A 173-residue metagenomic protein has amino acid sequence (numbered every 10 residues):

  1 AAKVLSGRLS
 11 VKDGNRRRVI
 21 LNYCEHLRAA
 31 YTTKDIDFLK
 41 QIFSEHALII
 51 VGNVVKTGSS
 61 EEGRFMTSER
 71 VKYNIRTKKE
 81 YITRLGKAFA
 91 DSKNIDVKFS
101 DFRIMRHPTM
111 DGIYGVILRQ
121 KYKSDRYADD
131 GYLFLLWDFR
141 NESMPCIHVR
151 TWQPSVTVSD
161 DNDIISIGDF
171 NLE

Functional and structural regions predicted by a protein language model:
A1-N15, H107-I117, K121-E173: Short beta-strand edge/turn micro-motifs at domain boundaries
A1-T33, D37, Q41: Short, low-complexity N-terminal intrinsically disordered segments enriched in polar/charged residues
V4-R8, L21, K56-E69: Acidic/histidine-rich, surface-exposed loop or edge segments in extracytoplasmic proteins
R28-T32, S44-L48, T83-N94: Sec-exported extracytoplasmic/periplasmic mature domains
K34-E62: Short, well-ordered alpha-helical segments enriched in acidic and aromatic residues
I36-D37, I95, E142-P145: Loop/turn elements at helix/coil->beta-strand transitions in domains of secreted/extracellular proteins
L39, R103, F134-L136: General detector of folded, globular domains
E62-D130: Surface-exposed, charged secondary-structure patches
